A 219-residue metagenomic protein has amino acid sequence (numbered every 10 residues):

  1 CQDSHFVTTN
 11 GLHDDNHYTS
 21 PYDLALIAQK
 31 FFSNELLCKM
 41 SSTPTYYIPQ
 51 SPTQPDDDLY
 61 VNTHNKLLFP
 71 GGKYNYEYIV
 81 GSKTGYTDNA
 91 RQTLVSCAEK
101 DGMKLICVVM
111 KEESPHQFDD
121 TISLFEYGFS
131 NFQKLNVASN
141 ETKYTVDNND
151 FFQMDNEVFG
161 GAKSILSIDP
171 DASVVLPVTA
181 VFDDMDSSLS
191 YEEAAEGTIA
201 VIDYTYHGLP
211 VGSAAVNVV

Functional and structural regions predicted by a protein language model:
C1, N16-Y18, Y22-V219: Domain-terminus/edge residues, biased toward the C-terminal soluble/receptor-binding domains of extracytoplasmic
F6-L12, T43: Short linear capping/connector segments at secondary-structure termini
